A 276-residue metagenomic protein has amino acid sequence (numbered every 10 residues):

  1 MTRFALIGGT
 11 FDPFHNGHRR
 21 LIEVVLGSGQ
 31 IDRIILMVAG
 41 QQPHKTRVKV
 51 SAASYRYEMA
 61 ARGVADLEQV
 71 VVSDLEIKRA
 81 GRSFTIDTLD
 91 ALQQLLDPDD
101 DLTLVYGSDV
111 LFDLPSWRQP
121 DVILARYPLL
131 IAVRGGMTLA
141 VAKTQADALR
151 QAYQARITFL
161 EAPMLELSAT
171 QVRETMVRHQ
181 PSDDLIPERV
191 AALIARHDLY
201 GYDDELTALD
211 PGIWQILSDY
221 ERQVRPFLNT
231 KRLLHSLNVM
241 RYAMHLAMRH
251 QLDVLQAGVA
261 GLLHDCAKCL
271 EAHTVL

Functional and structural regions predicted by a protein language model:
M1-Q215: Nucleotidyltransferase catalytic core that binds NTPs
Y202-L276: Acidic/His-rich, divalent-metal-binding segments that scaffold phosphate/diphosphate chemistry
